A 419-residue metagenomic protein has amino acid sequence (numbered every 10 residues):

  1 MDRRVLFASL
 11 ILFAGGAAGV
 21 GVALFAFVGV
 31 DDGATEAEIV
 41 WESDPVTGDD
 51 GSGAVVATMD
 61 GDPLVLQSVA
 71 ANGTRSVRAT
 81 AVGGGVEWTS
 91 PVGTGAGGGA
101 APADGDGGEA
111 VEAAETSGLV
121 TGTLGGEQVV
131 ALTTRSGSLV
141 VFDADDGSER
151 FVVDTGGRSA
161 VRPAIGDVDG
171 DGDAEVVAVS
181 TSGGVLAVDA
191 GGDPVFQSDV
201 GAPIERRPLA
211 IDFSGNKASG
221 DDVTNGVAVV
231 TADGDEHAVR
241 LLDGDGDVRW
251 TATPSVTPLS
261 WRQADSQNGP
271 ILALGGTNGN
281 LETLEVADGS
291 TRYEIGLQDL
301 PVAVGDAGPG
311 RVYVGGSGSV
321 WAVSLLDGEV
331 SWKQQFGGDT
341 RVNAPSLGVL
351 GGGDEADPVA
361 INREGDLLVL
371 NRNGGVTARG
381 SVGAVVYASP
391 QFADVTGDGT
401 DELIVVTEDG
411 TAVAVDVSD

Functional and structural regions predicted by a protein language model:
M1-D419: Hydrophobic alpha-helical segments
